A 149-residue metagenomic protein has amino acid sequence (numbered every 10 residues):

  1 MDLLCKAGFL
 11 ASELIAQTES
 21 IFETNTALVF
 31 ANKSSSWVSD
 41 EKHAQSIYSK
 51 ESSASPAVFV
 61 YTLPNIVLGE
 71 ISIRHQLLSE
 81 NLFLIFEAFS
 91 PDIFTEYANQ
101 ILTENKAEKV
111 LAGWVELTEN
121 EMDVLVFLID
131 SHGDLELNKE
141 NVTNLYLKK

Functional and structural regions predicted by a protein language model:
M1-E70, R74: Conserved beta-ketoacyl condensing-enzyme motif
G8-S12, I85-E108: Active-site-proximal alpha-helical scaffold in enzymes
E23-T26, L78-E80, N105-K109: Short coil/turn connectors at secondary-structure junctions
V29-N32, I85, A112-E116: Short beta-strand segments
D40-K42, M122-F127: Short acidic, glycine/serine/threonine-rich loops at helix termini
N65-F86, D92: Internal catalytic-core helix/loop-beta-alpha segment that presents or stabilizes conserved functional determinants
I73, L78-L82, L125-K149: Condensing-enzyme catalytic core mediating Claisen C-C bond formation in acyl metabolism
L117-E121: Acyl-CoA/ACP chain-elongation machinery
